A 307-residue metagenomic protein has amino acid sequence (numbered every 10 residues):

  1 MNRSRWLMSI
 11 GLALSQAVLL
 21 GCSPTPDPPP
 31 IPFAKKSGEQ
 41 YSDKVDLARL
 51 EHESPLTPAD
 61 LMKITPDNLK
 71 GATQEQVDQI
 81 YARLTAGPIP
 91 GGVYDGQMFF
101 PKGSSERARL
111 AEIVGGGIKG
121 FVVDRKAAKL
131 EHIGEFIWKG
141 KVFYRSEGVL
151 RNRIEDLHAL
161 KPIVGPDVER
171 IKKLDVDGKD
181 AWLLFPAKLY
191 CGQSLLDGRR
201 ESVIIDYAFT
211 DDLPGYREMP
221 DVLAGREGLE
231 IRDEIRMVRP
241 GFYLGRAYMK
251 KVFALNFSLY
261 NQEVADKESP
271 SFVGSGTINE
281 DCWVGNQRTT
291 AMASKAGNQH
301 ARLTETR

Functional and structural regions predicted by a protein language model:
M1-I10: Bacterial N-terminal signal peptides that target proteins for export
L20-G21: C-terminal motif of bacterial Sec signal peptides marking the signal peptidase cleavage site
D27-E305: Soluble ligand-binding/transfer domains with enclosed cavities or grooves
